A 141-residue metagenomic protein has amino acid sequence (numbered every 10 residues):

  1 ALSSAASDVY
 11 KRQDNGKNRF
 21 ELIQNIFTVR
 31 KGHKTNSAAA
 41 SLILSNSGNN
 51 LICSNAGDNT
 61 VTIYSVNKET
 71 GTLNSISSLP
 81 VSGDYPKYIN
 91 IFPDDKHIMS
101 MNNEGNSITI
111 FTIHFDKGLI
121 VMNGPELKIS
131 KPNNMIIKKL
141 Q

Functional and structural regions predicted by a protein language model:
A1-A6, Y10: Single conserved hydrophobic/aromatic residue that forms the stacking wall/gate of nucleotide- or nucleobase-binding
S4, S47, A56, N103-E104 (+1 more regions): Short loop/turn segments immediately following the C-termini of beta-strands
K11-R19, Y64-G71, T112-L119: Short loop/turn segments immediately following beta-strands, especially the blade-tip and inter-blade linker loops
G32-K34, S78-G83, E126-K128: Surface loop/turn motifs at the tips and blade-to-blade linkers of beta-strand repeat domains
S47-N49, D94-K96: Short coil/turn segments that connect the beta-strands within blades of beta-propeller domains
